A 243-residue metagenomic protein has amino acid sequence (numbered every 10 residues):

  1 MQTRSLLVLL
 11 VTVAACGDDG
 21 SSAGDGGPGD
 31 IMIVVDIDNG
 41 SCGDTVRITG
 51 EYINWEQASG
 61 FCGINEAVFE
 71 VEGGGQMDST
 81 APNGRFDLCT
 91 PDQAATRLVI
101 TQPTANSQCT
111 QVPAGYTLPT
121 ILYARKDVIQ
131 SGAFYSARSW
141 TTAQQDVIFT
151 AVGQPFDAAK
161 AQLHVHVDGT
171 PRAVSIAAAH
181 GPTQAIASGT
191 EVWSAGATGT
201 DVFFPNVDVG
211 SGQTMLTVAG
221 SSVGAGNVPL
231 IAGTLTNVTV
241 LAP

Functional and structural regions predicted by a protein language model:
M1, V13-C42: Ser/Thr-rich, Pro/Gly/Ala-heavy low-complexity intrinsically disordered linkers and tails of secreted extracellular
M1-L7: Bacterial N-terminal signal peptides that target proteins for export
G29-R47, G132-A161: Beta-strand-rich domain onsets/edges
V34-V68, H164-I176: Structural motif
G63, V68-P91, H180-F203: Short, acidic Ser/Thr/Gly-rich low-complexity loop/linker segments typical of extracellular and cell-surface proteins
Q76-Q154: Short, low-hydrophobicity acidic/polar segments
R85-A105, W193-M215, A219-S221, V228-A232: Short Pro-Gly-centered beta-turn/loop motif in secreted/extracellular proteins
T104-S136, D208-G210, T217-P243: Structured interaction patches on ligand/partner-binding surfaces of diverse proteins
